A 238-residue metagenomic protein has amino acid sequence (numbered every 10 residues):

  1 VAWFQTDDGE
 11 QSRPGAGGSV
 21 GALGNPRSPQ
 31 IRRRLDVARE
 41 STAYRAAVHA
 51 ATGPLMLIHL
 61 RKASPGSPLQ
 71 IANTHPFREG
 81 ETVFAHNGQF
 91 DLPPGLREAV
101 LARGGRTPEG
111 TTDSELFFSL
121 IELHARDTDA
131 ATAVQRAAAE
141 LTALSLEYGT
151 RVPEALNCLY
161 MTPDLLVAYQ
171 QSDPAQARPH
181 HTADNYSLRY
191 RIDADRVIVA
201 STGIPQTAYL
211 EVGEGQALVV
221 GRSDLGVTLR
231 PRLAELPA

Functional and structural regions predicted by a protein language model:
V1-A238: Conserved short alpha-helical segments that host acidic/polar catalytic motifs at enzyme active sites
